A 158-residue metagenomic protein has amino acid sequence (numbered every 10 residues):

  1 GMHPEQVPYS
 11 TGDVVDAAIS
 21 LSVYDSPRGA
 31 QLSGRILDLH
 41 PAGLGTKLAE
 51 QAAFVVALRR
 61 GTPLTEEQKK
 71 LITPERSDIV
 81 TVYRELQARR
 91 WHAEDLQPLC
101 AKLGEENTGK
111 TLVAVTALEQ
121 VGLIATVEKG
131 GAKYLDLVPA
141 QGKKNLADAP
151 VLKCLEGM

Functional and structural regions predicted by a protein language model:
G1-M158: Acidic, two-metal ion nucleic-acid-processing modules in DNA metabolism proteins
